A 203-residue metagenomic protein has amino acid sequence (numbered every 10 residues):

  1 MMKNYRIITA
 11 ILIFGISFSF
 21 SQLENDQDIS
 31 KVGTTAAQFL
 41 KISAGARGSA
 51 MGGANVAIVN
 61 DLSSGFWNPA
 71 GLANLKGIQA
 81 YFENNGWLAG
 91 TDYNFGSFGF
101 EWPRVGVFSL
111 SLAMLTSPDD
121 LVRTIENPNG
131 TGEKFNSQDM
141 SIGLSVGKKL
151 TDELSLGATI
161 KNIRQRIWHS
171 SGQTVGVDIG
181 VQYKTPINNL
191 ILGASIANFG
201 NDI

Functional and structural regions predicted by a protein language model:
M1-M2, G65, V175, S195: Intrinsic disorder/low-complexity signature
M1-T34: Cleavable N-terminal export/targeting peptides
Q22-G52, V56-I58, G77-A80, N85 (+1 more regions): Outer-membrane beta-barrel porins/channels
S63-A70: N-terminal periplasmic accessory domains that precede and gate Gram-negative outer-membrane beta-barrel machines
A73-N74: Short active-site loop/helix that positions an aromatic residue
